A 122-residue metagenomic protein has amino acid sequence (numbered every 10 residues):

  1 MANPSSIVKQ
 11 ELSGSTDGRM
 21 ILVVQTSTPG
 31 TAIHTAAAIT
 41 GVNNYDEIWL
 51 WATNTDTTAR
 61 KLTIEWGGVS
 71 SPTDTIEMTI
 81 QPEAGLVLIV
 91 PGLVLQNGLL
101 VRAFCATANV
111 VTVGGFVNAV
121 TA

Functional and structural regions predicted by a protein language model:
M1-N43, C105-A122: C-terminal interaction-tip segments
S13, R19, I48, I76-T79: Intrinsically disordered, low-complexity regions of eukaryotic proteins
A38-T40, L50-D56, A103-C105: Asparagine-centered strand-capping/turn motif at beta-strand->loop junctions
V42-W49, V94-N97: Short, solvent-exposed loop/turn segments enriched in Ser/Thr/Gly
D46-I48, T58-L62, N109-V113: Short beta-strand/loop motifs in extracellular/secreted proteins, especially within beta-sandwich accessory domains
I64-G68, G115-V117: Conserved aromatic beta-strand anchor motif in extracellular beta-sandwich/beta-rich domains
G67-L100, A106: Intrinsically disordered, low-complexity Pro/Gly/Ser/Thr-rich segments with frequent PxxP/GP/PP motifs and embedded
